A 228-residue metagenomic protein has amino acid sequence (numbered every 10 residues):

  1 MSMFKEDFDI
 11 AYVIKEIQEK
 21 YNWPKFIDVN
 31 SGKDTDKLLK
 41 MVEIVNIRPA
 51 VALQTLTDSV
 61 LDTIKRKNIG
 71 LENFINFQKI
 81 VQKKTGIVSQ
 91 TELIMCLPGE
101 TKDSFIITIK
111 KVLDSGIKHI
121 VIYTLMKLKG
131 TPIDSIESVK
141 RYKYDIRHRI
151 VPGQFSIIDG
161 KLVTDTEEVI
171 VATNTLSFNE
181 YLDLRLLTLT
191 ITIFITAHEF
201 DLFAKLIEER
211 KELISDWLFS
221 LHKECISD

Functional and structural regions predicted by a protein language model:
M1-S2, N30-K33, M126-G130, A204-E212: A glycine-rich phosphate-binding loop feature that marks nucleotide/adenosyl-phosphate handling sites
M1-T91, M95-L97: Conserved SAM/AdoMet-binding glycine-rich loop
K15, I75-Q82, F105-L113, R185: Short, well-ordered alpha-helical packing segments
F26-N30, V112, I117, I122: Phosphate/diphosphate-binding loops
K37-K40, L97-D114, F178: Catalytic cores of alpha/beta
A52, L56-V60, K84-K102, I122-G130 (+1 more regions): Conserved strand-turn element in the central/C-terminal portion of the radical SAM core barrel that lines
I136-G153: Acidic, Ser/Thr-rich peripheral helices and adjacent loops at domain boundaries
E168-D228: Radical SAM enzyme core and accessory elements
